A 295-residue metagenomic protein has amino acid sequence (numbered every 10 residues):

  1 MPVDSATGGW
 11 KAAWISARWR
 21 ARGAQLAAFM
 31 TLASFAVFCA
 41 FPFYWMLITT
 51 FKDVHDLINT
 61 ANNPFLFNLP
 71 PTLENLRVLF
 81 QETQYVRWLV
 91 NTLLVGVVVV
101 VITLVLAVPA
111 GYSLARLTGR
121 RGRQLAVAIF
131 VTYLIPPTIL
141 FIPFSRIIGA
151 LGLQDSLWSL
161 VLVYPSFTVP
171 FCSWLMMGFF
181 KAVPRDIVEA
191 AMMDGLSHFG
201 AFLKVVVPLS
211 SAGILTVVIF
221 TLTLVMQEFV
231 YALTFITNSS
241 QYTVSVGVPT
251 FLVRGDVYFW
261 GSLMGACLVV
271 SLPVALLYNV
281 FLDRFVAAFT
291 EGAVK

Functional and structural regions predicted by a protein language model:
M1-W19: Short, Lys/Arg-rich, polar N-terminal cytosolic tail immediately upstream of the first transmembrane signal-anchor
S16, R22-A27: Start-transfer (signal-anchor) and selected internal transmembrane alpha helices of multi-pass inner/ER membrane
Q25-K295: A structural signal for multi-pass alpha-helical bundles of membrane permease subunits that mediate small-molecule
